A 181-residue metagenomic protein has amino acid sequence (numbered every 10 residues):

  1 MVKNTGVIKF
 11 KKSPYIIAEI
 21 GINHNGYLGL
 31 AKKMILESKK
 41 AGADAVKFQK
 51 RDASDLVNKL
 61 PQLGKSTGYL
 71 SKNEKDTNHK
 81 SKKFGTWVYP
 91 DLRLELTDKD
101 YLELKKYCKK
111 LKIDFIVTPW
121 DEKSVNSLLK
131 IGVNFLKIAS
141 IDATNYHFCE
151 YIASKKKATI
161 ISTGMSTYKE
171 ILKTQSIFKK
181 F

Functional and structural regions predicted by a protein language model:
M1-A18: N-terminal amphipathic alpha-helix/helix-capping segment at the start of soluble metabolic enzymes
I16-I20, V46-F48, F115-T118, L136-I138 (+1 more regions): Hydrophobic faces of well-ordered beta-strands that scaffold small-molecule active sites in alpha/beta enzyme cores
E19, S38, L128, S162: Conserved, mostly hydrophobic/aromatic
G21-N23, R51-A53, W120-E122, A139-I141 (+1 more regions): Active-site beta-loop-alpha junctions enriched in small/polar residues
Y27-L28, E95-Y101, N126, I138-K156 (+1 more regions): Active-site-adjacent beta->alpha loops and helix N-cap segments on the catalytic face of soluble alpha/beta enzymes
K33-D52, I131-G132: Catalytic domains of carbohydrate-active enzymes, especially glycoside hydrolases
A41, T97-F115: A structural motif corresponding to the C-terminal end of an alpha-helix and its immediate exit/capping segment
D44-E95, S124: Glycine-rich, proline-tolerant flexible connector loops at the mouths of alpha/beta enzymes
